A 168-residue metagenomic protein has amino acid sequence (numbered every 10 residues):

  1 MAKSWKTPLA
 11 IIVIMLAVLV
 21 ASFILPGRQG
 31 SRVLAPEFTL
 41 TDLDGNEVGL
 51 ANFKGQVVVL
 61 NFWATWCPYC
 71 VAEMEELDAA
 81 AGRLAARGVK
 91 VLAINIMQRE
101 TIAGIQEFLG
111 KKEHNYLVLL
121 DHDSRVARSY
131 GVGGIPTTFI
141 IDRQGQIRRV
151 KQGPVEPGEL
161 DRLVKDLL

Functional and structural regions predicted by a protein language model:
M1-T41: N-terminal targeting signals for export/organelle localization
A35-G49, K54: Short extracytoplasmic/periplasmic juxtamembrane "stem" segments immediately C-terminal to an N-terminal membrane anchor
A35-P36, V58, I135-T137: Short loop/turn microsegments at loop-to-beta-strand junctions
L50-P68: Short active-site neighborhood of thiol/selenol oxidoreductases, capturing the structured segment around
V59-N61, A93-N95, F139-I140: Hydrophobic beta-strand core positions in alpha/beta domains
V71-K112, H122-S129: Structural microenvironment flanking redox-active thiols in thiol-disulfide oxidoreductases
E107-N115, D121-D166: Thiol/disulfide oxidoreductase modules built on the thioredoxin-like
